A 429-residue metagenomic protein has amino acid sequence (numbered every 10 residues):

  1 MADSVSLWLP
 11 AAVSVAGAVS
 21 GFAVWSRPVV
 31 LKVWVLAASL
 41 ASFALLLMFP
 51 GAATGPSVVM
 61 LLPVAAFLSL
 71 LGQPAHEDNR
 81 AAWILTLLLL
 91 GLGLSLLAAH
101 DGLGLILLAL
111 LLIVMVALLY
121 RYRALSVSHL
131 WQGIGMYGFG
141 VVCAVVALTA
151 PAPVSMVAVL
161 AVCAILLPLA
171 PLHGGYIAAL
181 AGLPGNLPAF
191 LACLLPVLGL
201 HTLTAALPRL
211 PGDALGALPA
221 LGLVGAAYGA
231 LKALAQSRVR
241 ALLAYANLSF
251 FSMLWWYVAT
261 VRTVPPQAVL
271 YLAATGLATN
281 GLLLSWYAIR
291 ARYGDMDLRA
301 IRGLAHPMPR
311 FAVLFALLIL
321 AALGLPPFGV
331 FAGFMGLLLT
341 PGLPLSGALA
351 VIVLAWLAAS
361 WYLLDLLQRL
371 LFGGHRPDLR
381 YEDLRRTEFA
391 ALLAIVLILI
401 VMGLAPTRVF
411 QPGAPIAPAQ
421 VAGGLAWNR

Functional and structural regions predicted by a protein language model:
M1-R429: Alpha-helical transmembrane segments of multi-pass membrane proteins predominantly involved in bioenergetics
